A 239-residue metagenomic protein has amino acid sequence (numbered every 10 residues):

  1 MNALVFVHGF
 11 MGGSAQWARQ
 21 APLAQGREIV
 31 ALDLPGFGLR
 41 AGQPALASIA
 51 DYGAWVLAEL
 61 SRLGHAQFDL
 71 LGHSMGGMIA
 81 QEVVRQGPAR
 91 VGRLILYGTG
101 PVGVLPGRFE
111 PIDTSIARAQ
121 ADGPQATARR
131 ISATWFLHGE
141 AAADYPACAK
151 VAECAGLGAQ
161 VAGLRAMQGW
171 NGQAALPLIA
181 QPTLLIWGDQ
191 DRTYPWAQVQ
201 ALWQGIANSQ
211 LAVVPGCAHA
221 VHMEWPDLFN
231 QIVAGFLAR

Functional and structural regions predicted by a protein language model:
G9-G12, S74: Active-site glycine-rich loops that stabilize anionic/oxyanionic intermediates across multiple enzyme folds
A18-P22, E28-L71, Q231: Active-site loop/oxyanion-hole signature of alpha/beta-hydrolase fold enzymes
G72-G76, A80: Gly/Ala-rich beta-loop-alpha elbow adjacent to hydrolase catalytic centers
Q81-Q86, V91-D122: Flexible "cap/lid" loop of the alpha/beta hydrolase fold
V104-E110, D122-P177: Conserved alpha/beta-hydrolase catalytic His-Asp/Glu region
I179, L185-W187, D191: Short beta-strand/loop motif that positions the catalytic acidic residue of the alpha/beta-hydrolase fold
R192-Q198: Conserved alpha/beta-hydrolase "acid-adjacent" motif
C217-N230: Catalytic histidine-centered segment of alpha/beta-hydrolase-like enzymes
